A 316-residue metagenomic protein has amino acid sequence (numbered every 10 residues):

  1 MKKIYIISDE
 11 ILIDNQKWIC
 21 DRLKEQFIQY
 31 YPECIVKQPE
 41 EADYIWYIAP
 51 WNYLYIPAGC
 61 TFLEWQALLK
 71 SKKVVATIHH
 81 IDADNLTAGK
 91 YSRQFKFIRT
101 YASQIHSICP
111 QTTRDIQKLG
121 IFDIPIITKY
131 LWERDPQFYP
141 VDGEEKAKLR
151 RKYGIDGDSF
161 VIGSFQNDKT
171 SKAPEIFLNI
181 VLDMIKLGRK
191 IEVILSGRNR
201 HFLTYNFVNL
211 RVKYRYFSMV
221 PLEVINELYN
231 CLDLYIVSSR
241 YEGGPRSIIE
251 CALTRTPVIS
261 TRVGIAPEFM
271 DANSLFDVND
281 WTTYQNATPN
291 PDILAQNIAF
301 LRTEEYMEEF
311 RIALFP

Functional and structural regions predicted by a protein language model:
S103-G143: Donor nucleotide-sugar binding/catalytic pocket of nucleotide-sugar-dependent glycosyltransferases
I155-K172, L178-V181: Conserved donor-binding/catalytic core segment of Leloir-type glycosyltransferases
L203-V220: Nucleotide-activated donor-binding/catalytic signature segment of Leloir-type glycosyltransferases, i.e., the conserved
E227-L232: Short alpha-helical donor nucleotide-sugar binding micro-motif in glycosyltransferases
R240: Aromatic "clamp/platform" in nucleotide-sugar-dependent glycosyltransferases that forms part of the donor/acceptor
P257-S260, P267: Short hydrophobic beta-strand element within catalytic cores of glycosyltransferases and related nucleotide-activated
P267-A287: Change "using UDP/GDP/dTDP sugars" to "using nucleotide sugars
T283, A287-P316: A charged, aromatic-enriched C-terminal amphipathic alpha-helix characteristic of glycosyltransferases across folds
